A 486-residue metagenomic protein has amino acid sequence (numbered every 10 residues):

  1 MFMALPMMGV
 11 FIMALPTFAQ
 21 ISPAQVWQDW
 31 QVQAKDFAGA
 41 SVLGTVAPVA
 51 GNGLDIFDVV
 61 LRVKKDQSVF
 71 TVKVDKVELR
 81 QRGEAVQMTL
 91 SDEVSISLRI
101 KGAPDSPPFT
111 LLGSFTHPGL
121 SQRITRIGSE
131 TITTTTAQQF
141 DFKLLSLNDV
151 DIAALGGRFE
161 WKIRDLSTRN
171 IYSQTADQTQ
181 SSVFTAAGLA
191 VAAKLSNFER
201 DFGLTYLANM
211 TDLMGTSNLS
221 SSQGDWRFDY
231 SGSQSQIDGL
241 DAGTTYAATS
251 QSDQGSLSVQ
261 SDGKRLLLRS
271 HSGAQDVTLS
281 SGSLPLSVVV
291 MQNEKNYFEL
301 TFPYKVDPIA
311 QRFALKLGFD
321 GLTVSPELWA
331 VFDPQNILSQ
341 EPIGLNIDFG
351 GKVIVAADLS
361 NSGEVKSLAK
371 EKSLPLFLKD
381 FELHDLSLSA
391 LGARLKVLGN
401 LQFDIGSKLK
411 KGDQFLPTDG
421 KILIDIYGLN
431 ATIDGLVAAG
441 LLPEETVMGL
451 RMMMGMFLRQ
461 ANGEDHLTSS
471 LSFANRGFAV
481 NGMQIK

Functional and structural regions predicted by a protein language model:
M1-M7: Bacterial N-terminal signal peptides that target proteins for export
A14-P16: N-terminal signal peptide c-region/cleavage motif recognized by signal peptidases
Q20-K486: Glycine-rich, small/hydroxylated-residue low-complexity segments
